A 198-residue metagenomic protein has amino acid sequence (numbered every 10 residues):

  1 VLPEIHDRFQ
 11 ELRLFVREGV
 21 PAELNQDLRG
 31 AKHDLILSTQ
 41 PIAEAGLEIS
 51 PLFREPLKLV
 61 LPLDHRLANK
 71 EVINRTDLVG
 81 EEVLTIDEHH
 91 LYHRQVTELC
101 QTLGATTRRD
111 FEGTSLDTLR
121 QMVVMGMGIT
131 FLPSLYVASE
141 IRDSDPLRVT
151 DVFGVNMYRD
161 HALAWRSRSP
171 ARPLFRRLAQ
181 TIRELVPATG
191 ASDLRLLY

Functional and structural regions predicted by a protein language model:
V1-A45, T106, G113: Central regulatory/effector-binding core of bacterial HTH transcription factors
E4, Q26-D27, P51, D77 (+2 more regions): Well-formed, non-transmembrane alpha-helical positions, independent of function
D7-F9, S134-D145, G154-Y198: C-terminal effector-binding regulatory domain of bacterial HTH transcription factors
V16, L35-L37, I49, L59-V60 (+5 more regions): Generic preference for hydrophobic
G19-A22, A31, E55, T76 (+2 more regions): Structural detector for helix-capping/boundary residues
S38, P62, I86-D87, R109 (+1 more regions): Thr-Gly-centered strand-to-loop micro-motif
A45-P56, K70-E71, D77, D117-R168: Beta-alpha-beta core module
A68, E82-L103, A171-Q180, V186-L197: Secondary-structure junction motif
